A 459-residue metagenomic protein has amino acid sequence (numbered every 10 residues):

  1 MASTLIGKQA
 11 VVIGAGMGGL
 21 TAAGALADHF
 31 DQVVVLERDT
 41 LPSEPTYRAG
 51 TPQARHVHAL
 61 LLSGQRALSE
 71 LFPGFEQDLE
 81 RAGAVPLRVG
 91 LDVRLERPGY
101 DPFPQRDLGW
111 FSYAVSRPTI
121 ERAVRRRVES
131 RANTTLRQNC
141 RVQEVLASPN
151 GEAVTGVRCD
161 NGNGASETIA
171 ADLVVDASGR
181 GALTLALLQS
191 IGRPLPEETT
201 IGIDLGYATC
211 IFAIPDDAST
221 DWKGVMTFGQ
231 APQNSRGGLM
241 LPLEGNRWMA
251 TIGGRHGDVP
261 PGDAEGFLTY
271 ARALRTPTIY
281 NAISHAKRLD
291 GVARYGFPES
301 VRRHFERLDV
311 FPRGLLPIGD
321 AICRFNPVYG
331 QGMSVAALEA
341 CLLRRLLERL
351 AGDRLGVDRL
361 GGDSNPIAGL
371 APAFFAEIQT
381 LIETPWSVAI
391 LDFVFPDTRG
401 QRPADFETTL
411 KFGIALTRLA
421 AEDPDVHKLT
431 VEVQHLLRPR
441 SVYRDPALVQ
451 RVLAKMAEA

Functional and structural regions predicted by a protein language model:
S3-L36: N-terminal Rossmann-like FAD-binding beta1-loop-alpha1 element of flavoenzymes
A25, P45-L95: N-terminal FAD cofactor-binding segment of flavoenzymes
D39: Residues in the short beta-alpha loop(s) of Rossmann-like NAD(P)-binding domains
A59-L60, D107-R126, A177, L183 (+1 more regions): Short beta-strand to alpha-helix junction loop
R97-R117, V154-G156, I252-R255: Helix-loop-beta segment of a Rossmann-like dinucleotide-binding subdomain
A114, N246, D258-R354, R359-A373 (+1 more regions): FAD/FMN-dependent oxidoreductases across multiple families
S130-T276: Predominantly flavin-linked oxidoreductase catalytic cores and closely associated redox partners
L346-A459: C-terminal helical "tail/cap" subdomain of flavin- and related membrane-associated enzymes
